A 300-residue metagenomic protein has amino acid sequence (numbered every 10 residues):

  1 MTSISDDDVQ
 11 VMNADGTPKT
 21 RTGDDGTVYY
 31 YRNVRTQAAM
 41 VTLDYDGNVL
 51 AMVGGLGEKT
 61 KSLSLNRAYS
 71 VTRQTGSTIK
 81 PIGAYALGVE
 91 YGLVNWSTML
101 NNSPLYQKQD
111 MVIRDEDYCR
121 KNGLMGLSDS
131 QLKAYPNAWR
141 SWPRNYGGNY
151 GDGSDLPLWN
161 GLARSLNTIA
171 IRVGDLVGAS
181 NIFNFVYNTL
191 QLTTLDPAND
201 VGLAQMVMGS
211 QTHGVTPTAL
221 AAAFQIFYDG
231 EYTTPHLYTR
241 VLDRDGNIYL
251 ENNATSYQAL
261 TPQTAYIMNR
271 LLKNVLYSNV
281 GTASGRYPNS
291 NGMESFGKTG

Functional and structural regions predicted by a protein language model:
M1-L43, V49-V53, E58-V71, H213-G300: A penicillin-recognizing enzyme superfamily signal
D44, K59, V89-T98, T193-D196 (+1 more regions): Secondary-structure transition/capping motifs at alpha-helix termini and the adjoining loop/turn into the next element
G47, Q74-L100, G161, A222-F227 (+1 more regions): Active-site SXXK
L63-A68, V201-V207: Surface-exposed aromatic
L93-I182, L203, R244-N274: Conserved catalytic neighborhood of penicillin-recognizing serine enzymes
S97-T98, T194-M206, T234-T239, V280-R286: Surface-exposed patches in mature extracellular/periplasmic domains of secreted proteins
C119, N188-T193, Q205-M208: Non-catalytic, structured segments within soluble enzyme domains
V177-L195: Short, charged, amphipathic alpha-helices and their helix-cap/turn boundaries
